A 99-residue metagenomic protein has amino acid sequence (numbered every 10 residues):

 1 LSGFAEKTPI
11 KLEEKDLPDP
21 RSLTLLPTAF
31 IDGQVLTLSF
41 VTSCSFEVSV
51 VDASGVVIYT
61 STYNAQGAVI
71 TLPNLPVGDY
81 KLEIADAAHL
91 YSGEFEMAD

Functional and structural regions predicted by a protein language model:
G3-I31: Transition segment at domain starts
K15-P20, E83-D99: C-terminal tail/sorting-segment detector
D32-L38: Structural beta-strand segments of beta-rich domains
S39-T42, D86: Non-cytosolic beta-sheet module surface loops
V41-F46, V77: Short proline/glycine-enriched turn/loop motifs at strand-loop junctions of beta-rich domains
E47-V51: Beta-strand signatures of extracellular beta-sandwich domains
D52-V56, Y80: Short, glycine-anchored, charge-dense loop/turn motifs used at functional sites
N64-D86: Short, surface-exposed loop/turn motifs with a glycine/proline- and acidic-biased composition
